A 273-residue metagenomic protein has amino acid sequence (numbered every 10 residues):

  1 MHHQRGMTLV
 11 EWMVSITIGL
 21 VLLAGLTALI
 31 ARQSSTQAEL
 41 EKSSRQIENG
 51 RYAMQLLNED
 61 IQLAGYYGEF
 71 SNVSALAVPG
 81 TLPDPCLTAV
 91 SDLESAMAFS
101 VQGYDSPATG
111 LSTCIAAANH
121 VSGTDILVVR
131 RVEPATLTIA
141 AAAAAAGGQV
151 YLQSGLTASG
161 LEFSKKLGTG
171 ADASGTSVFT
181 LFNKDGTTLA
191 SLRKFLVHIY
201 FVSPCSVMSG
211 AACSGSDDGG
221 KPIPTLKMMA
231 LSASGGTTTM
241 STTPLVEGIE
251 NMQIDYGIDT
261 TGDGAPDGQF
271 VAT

Functional and structural regions predicted by a protein language model:
M1-H2, Y151: Intrinsically disordered, low-complexity regions enriched for glutamine and histidine
H3-N58, Q62-A64: Aliphatic-rich helix starts adjacent to a transmembrane/signal segment
A53-T273: N-terminal pilin/flagellin-like segments and related low-complexity appendage regions
